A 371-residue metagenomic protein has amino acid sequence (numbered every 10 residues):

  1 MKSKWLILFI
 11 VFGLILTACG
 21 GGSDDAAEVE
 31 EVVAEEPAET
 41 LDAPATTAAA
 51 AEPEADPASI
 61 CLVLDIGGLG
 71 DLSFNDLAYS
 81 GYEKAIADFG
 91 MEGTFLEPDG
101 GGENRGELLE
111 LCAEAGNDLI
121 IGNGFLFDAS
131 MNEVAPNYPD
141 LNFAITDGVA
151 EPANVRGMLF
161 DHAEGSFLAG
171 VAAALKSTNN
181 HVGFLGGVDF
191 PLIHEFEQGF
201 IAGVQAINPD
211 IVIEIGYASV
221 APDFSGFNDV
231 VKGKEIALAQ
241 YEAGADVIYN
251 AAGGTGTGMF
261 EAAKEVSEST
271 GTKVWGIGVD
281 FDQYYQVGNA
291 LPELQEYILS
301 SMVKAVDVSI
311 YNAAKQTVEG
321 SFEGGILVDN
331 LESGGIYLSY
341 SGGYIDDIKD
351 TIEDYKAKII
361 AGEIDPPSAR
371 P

Functional and structural regions predicted by a protein language model:
M1-L8: Positively charged n-region of N-terminal signal peptides that target proteins for export
I10-F12: Hydrophobic helical h-region of N-terminal Sec-dependent signal peptides in bacterial secretory/periplasmic proteins
I15-A18: C-terminal motif of bacterial Sec signal peptides marking the signal peptidase cleavage site
G20-G22: Transmembrane signal-anchor/signal-peptide helices with a preference for the extracytoplasmic
D24-P371: A residue-level marker of the well-folded mature domains of exported/periplasmic proteins
